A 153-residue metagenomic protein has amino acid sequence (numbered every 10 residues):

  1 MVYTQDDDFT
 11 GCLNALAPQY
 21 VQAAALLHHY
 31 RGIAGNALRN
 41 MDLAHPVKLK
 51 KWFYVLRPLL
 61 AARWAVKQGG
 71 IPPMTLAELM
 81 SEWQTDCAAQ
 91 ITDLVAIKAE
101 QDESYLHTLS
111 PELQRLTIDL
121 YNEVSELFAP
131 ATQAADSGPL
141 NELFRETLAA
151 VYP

Functional and structural regions predicted by a protein language model:
M1-G11: An N-terminal structural lobe/cap that precedes and organizes the functional/catalytic core across diverse proteins
G11-N141, P153: Conserved nucleotidyltransferase catalytic core and NTase-mimicking acidic/glycine-rich helix/loop elements in nucleic
